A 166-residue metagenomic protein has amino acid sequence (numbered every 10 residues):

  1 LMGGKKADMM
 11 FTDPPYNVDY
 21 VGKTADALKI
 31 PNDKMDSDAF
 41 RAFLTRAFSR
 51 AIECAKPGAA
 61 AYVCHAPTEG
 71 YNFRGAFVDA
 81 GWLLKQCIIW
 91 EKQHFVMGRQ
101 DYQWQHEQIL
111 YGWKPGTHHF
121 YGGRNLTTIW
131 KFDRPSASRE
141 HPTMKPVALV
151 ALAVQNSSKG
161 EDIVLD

Functional and structural regions predicted by a protein language model:
L1-L165: Core catalytic lobe of class I
